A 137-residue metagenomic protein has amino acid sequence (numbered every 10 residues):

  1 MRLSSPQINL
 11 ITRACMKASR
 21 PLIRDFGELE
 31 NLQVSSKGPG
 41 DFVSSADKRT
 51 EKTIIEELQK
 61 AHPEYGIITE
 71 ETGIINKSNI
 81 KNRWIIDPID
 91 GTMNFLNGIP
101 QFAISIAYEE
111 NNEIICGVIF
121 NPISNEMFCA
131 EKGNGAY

Functional and structural regions predicted by a protein language model:
M1-I89: N-terminal subdomain of lithium-sensitive/metallo-dependent phosphomonoesterases centered on the IMPase/IPPase/PAP
S78-Y137: DPxDG-like acidic metal-binding loop motif
